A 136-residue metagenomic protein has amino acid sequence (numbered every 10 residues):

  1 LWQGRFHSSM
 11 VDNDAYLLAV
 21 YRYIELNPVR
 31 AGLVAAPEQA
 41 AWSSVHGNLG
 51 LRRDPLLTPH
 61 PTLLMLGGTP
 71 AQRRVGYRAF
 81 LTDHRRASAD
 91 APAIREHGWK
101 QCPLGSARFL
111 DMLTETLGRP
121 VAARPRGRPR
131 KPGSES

Functional and structural regions predicted by a protein language model:
L1-S136: Short Pro-Cys-Gly-centered "Cys-loop" motif that presents a nucleophilic cysteine in a tight turn
